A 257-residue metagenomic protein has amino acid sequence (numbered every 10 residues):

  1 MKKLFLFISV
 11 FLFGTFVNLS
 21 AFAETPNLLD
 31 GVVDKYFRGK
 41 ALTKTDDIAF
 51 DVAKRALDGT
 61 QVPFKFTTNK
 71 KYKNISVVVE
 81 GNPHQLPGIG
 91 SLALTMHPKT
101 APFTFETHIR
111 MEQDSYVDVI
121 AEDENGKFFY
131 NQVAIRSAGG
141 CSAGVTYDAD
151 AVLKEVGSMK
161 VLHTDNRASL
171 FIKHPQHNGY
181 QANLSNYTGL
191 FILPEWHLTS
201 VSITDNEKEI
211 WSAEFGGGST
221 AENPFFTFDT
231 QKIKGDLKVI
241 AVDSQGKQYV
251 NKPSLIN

Functional and structural regions predicted by a protein language model:
M1-L4: Positively charged n-region of N-terminal signal peptides that target proteins for export
L6-F11: Sec-dependent N-terminal signal peptides
F13-G14, E124: Single-residue recognition of alpha-helix boundary sites
F16-A23: Sec/Tat signal peptide C-region and signal peptidase I cleavage site
T25-T164, F171-N257: A general "mature secreted/periplasmic domain" signal
